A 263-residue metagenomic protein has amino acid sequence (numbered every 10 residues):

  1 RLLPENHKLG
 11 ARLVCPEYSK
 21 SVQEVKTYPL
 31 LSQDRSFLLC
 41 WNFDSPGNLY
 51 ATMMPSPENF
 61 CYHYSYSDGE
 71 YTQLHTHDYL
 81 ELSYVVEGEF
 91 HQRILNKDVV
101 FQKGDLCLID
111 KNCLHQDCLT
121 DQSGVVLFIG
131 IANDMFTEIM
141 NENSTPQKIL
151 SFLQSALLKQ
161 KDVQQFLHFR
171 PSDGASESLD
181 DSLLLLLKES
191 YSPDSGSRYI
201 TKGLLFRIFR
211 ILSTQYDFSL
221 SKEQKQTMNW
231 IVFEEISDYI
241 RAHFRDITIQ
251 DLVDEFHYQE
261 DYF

Functional and structural regions predicted by a protein language model:
R1-L3, K8-L31, R35-F60, C118-K188: A hydrophobic/aromatic-rich effector-binding and dimerization subdomain of bacterial HTH-type transcriptional regulators
S56-S151: N-terminal regulatory/effector-sensing and dimerization cores that precede helix-turn-helix DNA-binding domains
R170-S221: An amphipathic alpha-helical interaction segment
A175, M228-I236: N-terminal positioning helix adjacent to the helix-turn-helix/winged-helix DNA-binding module
A242-F244: Short helix-capping/hinge SLiMs at alpha-helix to coil transitions
D246, Q250-F263: Basic/polar phosphate-binding segments, predominantly the helix-turn-helix DNA-binding elements of transcriptional
